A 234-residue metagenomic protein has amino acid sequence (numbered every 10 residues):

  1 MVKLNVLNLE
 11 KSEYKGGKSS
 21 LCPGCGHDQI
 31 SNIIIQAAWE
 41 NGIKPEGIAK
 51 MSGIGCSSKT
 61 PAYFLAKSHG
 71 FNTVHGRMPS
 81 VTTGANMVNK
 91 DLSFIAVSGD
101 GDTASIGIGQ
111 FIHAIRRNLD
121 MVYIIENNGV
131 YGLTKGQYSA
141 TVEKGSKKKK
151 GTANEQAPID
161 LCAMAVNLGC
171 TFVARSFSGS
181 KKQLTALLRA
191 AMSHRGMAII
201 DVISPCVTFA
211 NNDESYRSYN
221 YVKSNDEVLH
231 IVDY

Functional and structural regions predicted by a protein language model:
M1-L9: Short, charged low-complexity linear segments at domain edges
N8-V74: Active-site diphosphate/adenylate-binding microenvironment
Y14, P23, N41-P45, M87-K90 (+4 more regions): Solvent-exposed alpha-helices and their adjacent loops that cap or buttress functional pockets in soluble metabolic
P23-H27, C56-S57, G101-T103, S180-K181 (+1 more regions): Gly/Ser/Thr-rich loops at beta-strand to alpha-helix junctions that form or flank small-molecule/cofactor-binding
G26, I30, R77-V81, A157-L161: Catalytic-loop motifs flanking and including active-site residues across diverse enzymes
I54-V130: Thiamine diphosphate
S105-M121, E126, V130-Y234: Glycine-rich ThDP/TPP pyrophosphate-binding loop and its adjacent helix/strand module within ThDP-dependent enzymes
